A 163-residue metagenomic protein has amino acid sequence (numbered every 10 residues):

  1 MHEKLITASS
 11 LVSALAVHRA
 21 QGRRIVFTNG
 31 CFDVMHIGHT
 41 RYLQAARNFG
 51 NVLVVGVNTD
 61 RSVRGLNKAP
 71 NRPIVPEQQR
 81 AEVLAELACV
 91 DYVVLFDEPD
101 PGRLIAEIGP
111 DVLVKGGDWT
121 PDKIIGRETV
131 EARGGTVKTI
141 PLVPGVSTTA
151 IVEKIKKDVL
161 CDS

Functional and structural regions predicted by a protein language model:
M1-S163: Nucleotidyltransferase catalytic core that binds NTPs
